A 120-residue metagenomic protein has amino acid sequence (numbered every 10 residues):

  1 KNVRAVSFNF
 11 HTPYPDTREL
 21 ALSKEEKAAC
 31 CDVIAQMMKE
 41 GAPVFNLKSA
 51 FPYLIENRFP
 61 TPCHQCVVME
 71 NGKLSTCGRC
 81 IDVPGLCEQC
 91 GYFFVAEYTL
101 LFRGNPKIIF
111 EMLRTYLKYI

Functional and structural regions predicted by a protein language model:
K1-H64, R103: Radical SAM enzyme [4Fe-4S]-AdoMet core and its adjacent flexible, acidic and glycine-rich loops/tails across
N57-I120: Flexible mid-to-C-terminal extensions adjoining Fe-S/redox cofactors in radical SAM and related proteins
